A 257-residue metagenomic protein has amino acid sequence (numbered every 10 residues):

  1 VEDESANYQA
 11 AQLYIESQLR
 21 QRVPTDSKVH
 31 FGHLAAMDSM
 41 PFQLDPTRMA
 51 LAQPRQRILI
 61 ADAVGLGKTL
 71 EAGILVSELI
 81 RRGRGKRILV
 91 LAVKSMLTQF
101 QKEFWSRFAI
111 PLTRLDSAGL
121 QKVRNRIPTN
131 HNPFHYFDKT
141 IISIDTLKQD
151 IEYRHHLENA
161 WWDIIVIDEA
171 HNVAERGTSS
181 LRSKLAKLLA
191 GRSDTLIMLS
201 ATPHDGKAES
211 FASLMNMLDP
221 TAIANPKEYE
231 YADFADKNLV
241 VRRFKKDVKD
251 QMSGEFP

Functional and structural regions predicted by a protein language model:
V1-I58, F137-K139, I144, D163: Charged, low-complexity
L51, Q56, T69-R84: Walker A/P-loop NTP-binding motif
I58-A61, L89, I197: Short hydrophobic/aromatic beta-strand immediately N-terminal to the Walker A/P-loop
D62-A63, D168-E169: Walker B catalytic acidic pair
A63, V93, T202: P-loop (Walker A) phosphate-binding loop of NTP-binding proteins
T69, R84-F108, D205: Conserved Walker A/P-loop ATP-binding site and its immediately adjacent core in helicase/helicase-like ATPase domains
M96-K122, L218: Conserved helix-turn-beta segment of the N-terminal RecA-like "Helicase ATP-binding" lobe in SF1/SF2 helicases
T129-N130, H135-Y136, I141-W162, A174-D194 (+3 more regions): Inter-lobe coupling linker of SF2 helicases/translocases
